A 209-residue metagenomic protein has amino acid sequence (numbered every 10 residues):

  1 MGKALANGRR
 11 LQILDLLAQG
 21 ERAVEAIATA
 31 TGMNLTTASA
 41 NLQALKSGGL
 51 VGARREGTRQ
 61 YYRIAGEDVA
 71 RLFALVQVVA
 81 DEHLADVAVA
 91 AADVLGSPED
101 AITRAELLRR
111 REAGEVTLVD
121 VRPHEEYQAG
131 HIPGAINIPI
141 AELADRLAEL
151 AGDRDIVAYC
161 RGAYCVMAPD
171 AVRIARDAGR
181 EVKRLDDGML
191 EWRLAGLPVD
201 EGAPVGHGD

Functional and structural regions predicted by a protein language model:
M1-N34, Q60-E67: N-terminal helix-turn-helix DNA-binding core of bacterial DNA-binding proteins
R9, T37, A44: Residues in the helix-turn-helix
D15, A40, S47: Base-recognition residues in the alpha-helical recognition helix of bacterial helix-turn-helix
L42-Q43, M189: Short, hydrophobic-biased segments on the C-terminal half of alpha helices that form "recognition helices"
K46-E56, R63: Beta-hairpin "wing" of winged helix-turn-helix
R71-D120, G202, H207-D209: Amphipathic alpha-helical dimerization/coiled-coil segments that flank or bridge DNA-binding/regulatory modules
E106-D170, G202: Positively charged, proline/Ser/Thr-rich regional signature most characteristic of the Rhodanese/CDC25-like
G179-L197: A short glycine-rich beta-strand->turn/loop micro-motif centered on a GG-aromatic cluster
